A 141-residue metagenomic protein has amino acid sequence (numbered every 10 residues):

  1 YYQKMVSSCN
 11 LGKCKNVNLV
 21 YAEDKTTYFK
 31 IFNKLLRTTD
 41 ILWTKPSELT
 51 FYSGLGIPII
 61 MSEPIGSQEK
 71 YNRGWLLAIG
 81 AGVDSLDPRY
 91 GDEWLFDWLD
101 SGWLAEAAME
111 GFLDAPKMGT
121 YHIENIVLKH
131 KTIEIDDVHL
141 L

Functional and structural regions predicted by a protein language model:
Y1-L141: Nucleotide-activated sugar donor-binding and catalytic core shared by glycosyltransferases and related lipid-linked
